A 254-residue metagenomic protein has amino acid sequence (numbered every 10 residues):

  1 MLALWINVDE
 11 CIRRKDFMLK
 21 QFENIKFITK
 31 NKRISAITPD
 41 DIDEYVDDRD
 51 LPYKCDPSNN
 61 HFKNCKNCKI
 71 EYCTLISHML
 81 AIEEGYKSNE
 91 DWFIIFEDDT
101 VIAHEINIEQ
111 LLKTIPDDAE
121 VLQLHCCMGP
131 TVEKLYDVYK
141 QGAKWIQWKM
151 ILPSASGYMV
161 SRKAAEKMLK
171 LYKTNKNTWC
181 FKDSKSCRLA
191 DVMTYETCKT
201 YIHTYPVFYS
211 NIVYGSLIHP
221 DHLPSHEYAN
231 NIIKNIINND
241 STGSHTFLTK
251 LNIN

Functional and structural regions predicted by a protein language model:
M1-F96, T100-N254: An acidic/histidine-cluster motif and surrounding catalytic segment that typifies divalent-metal-assisted enzyme active
